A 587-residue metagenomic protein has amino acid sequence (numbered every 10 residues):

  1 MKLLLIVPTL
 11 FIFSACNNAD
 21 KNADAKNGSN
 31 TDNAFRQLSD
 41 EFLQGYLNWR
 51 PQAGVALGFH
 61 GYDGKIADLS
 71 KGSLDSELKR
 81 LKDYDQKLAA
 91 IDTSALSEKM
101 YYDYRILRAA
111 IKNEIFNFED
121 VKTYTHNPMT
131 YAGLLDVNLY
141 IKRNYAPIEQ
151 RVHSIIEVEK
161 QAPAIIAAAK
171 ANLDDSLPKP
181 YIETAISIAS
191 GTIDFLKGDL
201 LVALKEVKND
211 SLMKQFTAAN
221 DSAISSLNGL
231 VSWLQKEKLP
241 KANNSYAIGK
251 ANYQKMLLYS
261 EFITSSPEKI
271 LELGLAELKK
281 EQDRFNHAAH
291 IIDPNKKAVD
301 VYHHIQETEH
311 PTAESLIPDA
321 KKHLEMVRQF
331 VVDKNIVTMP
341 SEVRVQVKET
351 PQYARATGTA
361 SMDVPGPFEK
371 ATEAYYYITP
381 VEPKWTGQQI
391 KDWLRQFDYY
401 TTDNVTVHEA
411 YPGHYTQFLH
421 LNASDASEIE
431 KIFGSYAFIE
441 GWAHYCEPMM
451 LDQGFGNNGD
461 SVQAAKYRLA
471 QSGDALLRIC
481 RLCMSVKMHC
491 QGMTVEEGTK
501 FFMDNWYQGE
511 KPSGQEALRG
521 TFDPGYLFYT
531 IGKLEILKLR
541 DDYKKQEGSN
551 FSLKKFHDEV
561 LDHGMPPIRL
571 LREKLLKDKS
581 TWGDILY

Functional and structural regions predicted by a protein language model:
M1-V7: Sec-dependent signal peptide recognition, specifically the positively charged N-region followed immediately by
I12-A15: C-terminal motif of bacterial Sec signal peptides marking the signal peptidase cleavage site
N17-Y587: N-terminal maturation segment of proteins
